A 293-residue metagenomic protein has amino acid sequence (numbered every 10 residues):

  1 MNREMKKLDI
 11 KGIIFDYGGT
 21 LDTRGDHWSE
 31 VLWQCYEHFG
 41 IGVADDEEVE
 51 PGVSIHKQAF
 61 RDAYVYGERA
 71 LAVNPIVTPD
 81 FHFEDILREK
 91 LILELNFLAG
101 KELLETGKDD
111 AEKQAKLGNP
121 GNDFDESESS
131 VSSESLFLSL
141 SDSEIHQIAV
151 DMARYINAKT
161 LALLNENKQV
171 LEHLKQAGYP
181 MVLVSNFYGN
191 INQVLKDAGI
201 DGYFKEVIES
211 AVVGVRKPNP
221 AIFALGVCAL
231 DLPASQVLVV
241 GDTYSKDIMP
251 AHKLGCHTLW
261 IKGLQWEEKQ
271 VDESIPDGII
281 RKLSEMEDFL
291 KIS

Functional and structural regions predicted by a protein language model:
M1-K11, G100-V131, H146, V150 (+2 more regions): Asp-based, Mg2+/Mn2+-dependent phosphohydrolase catalytic module
R3-Q169, H173: N-terminal helical cap/lid subdomain that shapes the substrate entry/recognition surface in HAD-like hydrolases
